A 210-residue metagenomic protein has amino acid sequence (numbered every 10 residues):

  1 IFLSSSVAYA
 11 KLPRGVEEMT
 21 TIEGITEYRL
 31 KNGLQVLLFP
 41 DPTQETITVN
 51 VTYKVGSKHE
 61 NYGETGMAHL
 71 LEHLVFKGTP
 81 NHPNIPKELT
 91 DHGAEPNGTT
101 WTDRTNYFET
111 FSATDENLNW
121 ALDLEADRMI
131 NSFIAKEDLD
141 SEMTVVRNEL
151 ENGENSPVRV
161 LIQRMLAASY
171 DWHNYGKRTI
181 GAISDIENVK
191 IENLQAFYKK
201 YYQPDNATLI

Functional and structural regions predicted by a protein language model:
S4-P86, F108-F111, N119-E125, Q195-I210: His/Glu-rich zincin catalytic helix
R29, N84-I210: Charge-rich, well-structured scaffold segments of protease-associated domains
